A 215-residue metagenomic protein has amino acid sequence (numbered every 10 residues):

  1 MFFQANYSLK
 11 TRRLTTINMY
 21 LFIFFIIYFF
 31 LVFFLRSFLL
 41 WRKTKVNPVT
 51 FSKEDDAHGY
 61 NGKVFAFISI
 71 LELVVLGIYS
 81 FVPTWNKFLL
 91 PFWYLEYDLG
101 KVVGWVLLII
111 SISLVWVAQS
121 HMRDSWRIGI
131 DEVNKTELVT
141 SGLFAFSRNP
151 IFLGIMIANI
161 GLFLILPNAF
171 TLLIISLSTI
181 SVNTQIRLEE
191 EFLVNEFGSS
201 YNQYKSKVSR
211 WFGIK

Functional and structural regions predicted by a protein language model:
F2-E132, E137, N159-F192, E196-K215: Membrane-anchoring alpha-helices and their flanking helix-loop junctions
G129-F152: Active-site-proximal inter-transmembrane loops
